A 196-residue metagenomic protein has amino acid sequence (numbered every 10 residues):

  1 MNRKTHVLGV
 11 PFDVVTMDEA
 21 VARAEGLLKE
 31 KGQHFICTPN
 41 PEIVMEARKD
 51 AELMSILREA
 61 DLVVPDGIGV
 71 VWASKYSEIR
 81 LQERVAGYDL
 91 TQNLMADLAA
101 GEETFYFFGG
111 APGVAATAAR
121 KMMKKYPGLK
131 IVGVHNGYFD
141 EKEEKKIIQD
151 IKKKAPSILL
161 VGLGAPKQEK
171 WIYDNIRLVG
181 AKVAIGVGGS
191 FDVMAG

Functional and structural regions predicted by a protein language model:
M1-R84, D89: N-terminal nucleotide/polyanion-binding subdomain common to many enzyme families
I36-T38, V64, I158-G162, I185: Structural motif
N40-I43, L163-Q168, S190-F191: Short glycine-rich anion-binding loops that position phosphate/pyrophosphate groups of nucleotides and phosphorylated
A51, S55-E59, E169-G189: A short, gly/pro- and small-residue-rich
D61, F105, V132, S157 (+1 more regions): Conserved acidic residues
S74-D150, K154: Conserved beta-alpha
N136-D140, K182-G196: Short, flexible loop segments at boundaries between secondary-structure elements
I151-A165, A181: Proline-aspartate-enriched helix->loop->beta-strand connector
